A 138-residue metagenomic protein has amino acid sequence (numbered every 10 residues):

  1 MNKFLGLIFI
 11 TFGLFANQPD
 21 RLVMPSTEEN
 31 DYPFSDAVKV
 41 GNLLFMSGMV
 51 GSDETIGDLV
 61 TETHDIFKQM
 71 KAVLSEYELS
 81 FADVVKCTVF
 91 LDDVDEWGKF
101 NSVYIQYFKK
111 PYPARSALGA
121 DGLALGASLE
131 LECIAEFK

Functional and structural regions predicted by a protein language model:
F4-V85, L91-K138: N-terminal presequence-like segments and the immediate start of the first folded domain
